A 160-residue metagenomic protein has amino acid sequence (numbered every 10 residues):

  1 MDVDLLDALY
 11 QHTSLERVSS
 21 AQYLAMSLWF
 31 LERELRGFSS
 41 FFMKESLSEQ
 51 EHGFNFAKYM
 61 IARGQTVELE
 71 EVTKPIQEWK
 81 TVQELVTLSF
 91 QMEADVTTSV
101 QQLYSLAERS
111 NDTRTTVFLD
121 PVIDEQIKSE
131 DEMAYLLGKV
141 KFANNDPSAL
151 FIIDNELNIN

Functional and structural regions predicted by a protein language model:
M1-N160: Iron-associated oxidoreductase/ferritin-like identity signal
